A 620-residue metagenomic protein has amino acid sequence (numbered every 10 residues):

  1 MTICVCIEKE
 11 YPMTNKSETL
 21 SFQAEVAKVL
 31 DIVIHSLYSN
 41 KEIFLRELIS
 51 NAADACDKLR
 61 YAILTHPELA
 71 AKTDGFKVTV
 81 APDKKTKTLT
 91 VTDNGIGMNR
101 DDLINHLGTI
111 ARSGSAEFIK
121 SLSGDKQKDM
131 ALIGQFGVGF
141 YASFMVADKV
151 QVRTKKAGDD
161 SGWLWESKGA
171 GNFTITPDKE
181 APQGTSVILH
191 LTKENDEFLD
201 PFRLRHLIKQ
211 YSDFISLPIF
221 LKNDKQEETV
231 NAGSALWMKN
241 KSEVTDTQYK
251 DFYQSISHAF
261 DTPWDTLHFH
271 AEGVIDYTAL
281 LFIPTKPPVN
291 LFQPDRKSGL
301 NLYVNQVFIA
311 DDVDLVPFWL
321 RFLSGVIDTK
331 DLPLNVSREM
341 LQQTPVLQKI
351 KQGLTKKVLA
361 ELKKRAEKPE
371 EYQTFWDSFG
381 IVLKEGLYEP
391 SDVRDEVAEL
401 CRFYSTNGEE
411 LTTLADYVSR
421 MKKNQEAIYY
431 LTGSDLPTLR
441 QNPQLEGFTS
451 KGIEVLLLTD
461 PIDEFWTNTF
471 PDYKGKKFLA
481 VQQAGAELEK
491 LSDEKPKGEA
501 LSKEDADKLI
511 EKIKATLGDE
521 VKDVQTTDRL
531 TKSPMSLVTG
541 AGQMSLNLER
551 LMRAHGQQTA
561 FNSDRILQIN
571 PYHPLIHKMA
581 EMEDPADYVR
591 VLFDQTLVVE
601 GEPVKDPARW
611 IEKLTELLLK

Functional and structural regions predicted by a protein language model:
V5-K193, E197-F198, H206, K422: GHKL (Bergerat-fold) ATPase N-terminal catalytic module, capturing the glycine-rich phosphate-binding loop and acidic
L132, V150-N172, T192-N195, F202-K620: GHKL/Bergerat-fold ATPase module in large chromosome/replication-associated machines
